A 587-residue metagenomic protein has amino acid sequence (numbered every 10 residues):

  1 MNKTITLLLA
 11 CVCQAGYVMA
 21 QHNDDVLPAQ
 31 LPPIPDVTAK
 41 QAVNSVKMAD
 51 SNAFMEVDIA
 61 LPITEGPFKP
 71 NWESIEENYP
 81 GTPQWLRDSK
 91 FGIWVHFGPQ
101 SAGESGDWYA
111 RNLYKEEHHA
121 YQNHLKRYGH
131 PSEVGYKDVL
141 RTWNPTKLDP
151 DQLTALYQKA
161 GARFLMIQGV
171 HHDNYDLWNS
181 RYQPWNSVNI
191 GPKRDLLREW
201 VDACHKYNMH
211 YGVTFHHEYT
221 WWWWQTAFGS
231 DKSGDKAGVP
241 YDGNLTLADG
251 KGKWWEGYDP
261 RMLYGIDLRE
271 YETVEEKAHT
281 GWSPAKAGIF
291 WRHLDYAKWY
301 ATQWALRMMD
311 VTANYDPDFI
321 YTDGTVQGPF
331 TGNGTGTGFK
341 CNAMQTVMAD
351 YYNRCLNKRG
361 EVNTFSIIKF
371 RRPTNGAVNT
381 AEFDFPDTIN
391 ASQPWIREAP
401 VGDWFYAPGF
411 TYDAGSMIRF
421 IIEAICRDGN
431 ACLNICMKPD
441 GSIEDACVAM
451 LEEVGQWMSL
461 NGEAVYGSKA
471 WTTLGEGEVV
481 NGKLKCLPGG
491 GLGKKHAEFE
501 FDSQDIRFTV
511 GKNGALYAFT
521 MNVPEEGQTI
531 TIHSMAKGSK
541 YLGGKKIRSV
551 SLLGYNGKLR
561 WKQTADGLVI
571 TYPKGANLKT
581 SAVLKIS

Functional and structural regions predicted by a protein language model:
M1-D24: Bacterial Sec-dependent N-terminal signal peptides
Q21-S587: Mature catalytic domains of secreted/periplasmic carbohydrate-active enzymes
